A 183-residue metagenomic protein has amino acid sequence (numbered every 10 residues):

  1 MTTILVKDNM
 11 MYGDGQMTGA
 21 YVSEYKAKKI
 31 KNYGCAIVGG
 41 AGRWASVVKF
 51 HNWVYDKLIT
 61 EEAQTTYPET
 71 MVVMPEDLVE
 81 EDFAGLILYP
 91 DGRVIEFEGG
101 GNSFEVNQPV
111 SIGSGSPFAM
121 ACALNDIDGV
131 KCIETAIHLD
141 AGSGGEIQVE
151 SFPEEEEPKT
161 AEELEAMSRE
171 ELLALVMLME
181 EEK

Functional and structural regions predicted by a protein language model:
M1-F83, G101-V130, F152-E155: Conserved short S/T/G-enriched processing/targeting/catalytic segments and their helical context
V54, I133-A136, V176: A generic alpha-helix structural signal
E76-F97, G144-P153: Conserved phosphate-donor
D91-Q108, F152-P158, E162, E170: Short, Lys/Arg-enriched charge-dense amphipathic segments
N107, V130-P158: C-terminal binding/interaction regions
K159-K183: Basic helix-extension-helix modules of the SAP/HeH family
